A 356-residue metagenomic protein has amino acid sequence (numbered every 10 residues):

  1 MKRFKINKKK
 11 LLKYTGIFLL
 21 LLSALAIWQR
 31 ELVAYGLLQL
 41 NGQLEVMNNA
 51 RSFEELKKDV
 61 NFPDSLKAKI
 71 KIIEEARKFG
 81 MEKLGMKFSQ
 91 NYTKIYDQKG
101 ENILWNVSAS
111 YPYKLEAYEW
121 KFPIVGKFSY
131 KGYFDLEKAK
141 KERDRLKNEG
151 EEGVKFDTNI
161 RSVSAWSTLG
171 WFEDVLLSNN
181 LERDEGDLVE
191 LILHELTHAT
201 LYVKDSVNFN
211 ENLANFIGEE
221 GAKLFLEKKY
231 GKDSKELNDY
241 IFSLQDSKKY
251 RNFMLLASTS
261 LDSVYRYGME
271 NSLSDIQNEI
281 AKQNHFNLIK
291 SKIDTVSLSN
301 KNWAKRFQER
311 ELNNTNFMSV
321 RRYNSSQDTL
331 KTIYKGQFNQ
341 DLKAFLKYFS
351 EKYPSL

Functional and structural regions predicted by a protein language model:
M1-Q98, L298-N302, N324-L356: N-terminal low-structure segments adjacent to metalloprotease catalytic domains across cellular compartments
A24-E54, G186, E211, N215-Q283 (+1 more regions): Metalloprotease/metallohydrolase-associated module, dominated by Zn2+-dependent proteases
V46, D59, L66-I73, G132-A139 (+6 more regions): Solvent-exposed, acidic/flexible segments
M47-N61, E119-F128, R310-E311: Acidic/histidine-rich, surface-exposed loop or edge segments in extracytoplasmic proteins
N61-F62, E75-G85, T197-L201, G218-Y230 (+6 more regions): Sec-exported extracytoplasmic/periplasmic mature domains
D64, A68-K71, K78, D144 (+11 more regions): Solvent-exposed, polar/charged alpha-helical surfaces in well-ordered, non-transmembrane soluble domains, broadly
A76-S247: Acidic/His-rich structured neighborhood in mature extracellular/periplasmic domains
R251-L356: Pan-zinc metallopeptidase signature
